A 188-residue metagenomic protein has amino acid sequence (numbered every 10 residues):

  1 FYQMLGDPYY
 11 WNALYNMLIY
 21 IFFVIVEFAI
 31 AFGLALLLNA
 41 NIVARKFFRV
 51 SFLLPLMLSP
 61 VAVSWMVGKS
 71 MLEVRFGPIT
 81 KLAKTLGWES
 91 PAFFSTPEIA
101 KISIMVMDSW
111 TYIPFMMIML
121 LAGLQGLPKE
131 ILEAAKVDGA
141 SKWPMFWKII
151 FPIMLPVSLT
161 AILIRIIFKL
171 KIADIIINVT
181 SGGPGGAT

Functional and structural regions predicted by a protein language model:
F1-T188: A structural signal for multi-pass alpha-helical bundles of membrane permease subunits that mediate small-molecule
